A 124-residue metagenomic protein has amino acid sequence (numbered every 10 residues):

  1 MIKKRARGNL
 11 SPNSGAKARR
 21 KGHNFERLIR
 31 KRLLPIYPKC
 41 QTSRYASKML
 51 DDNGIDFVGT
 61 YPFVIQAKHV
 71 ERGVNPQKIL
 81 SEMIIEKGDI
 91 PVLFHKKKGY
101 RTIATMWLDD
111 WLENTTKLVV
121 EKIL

Functional and structural regions predicted by a protein language model:
M1-L124: Catalytic phosphate/metal-binding cores of nucleic-acid and nucleotide-processing enzymes, i.e., regions that mediate
